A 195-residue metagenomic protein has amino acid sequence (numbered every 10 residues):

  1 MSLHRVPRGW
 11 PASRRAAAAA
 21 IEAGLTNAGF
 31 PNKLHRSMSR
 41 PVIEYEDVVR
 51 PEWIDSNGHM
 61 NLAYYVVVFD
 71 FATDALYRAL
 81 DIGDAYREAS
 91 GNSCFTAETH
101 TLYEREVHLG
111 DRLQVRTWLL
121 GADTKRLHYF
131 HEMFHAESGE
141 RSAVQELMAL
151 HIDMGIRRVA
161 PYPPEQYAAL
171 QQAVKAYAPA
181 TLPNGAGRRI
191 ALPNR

Functional and structural regions predicted by a protein language model:
V6, A17-E22: Compositionally biased low-complexity segments, especially N-terminal hydrophobic helices that form the hydrophobic
S13, I21-Q114, L120-R195: Terminal targeting signals and extreme-terminal segments of soluble enzymes
